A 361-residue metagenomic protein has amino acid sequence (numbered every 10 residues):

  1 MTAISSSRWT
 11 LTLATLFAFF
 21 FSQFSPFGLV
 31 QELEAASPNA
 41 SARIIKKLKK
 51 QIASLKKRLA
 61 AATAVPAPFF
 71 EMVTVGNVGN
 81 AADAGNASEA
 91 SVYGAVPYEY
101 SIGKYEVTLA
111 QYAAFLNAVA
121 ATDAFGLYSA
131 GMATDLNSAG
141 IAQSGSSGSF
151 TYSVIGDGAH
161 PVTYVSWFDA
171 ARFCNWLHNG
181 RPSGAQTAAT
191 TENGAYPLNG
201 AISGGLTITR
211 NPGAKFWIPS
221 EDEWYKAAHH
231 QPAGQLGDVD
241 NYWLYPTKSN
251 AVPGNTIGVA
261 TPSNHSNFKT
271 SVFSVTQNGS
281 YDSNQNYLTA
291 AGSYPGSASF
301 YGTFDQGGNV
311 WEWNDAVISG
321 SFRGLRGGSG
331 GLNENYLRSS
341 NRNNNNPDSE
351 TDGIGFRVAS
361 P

Functional and structural regions predicted by a protein language model:
M1-S7: N-terminal secretory signal peptides that target proteins for export/translocation
F20-Q31: C-terminal segment of classical bacterial N-terminal signal peptides
A64-A87, G204-T209, G213-I218: GGW-centered surface loops in extracellular recognition modules
N80-Y100, T256-T270, N335-G353: Short, polar loop/linker segments at the starts of domains and inter-domain junctions
Y93, G156-G158, L206-N211, V259 (+2 more regions): Short, well-ordered junction/capping motifs at the entry into regular secondary structure
G94, S293-S299, I318-P361: Disulfide-stabilized, aromatic/cysteine-rich ligand-recognition loop
G94-A95, S101-E221, A227-I257, I318-S319: Active-site microenvironments of metalloenzymes and redox enzymes
